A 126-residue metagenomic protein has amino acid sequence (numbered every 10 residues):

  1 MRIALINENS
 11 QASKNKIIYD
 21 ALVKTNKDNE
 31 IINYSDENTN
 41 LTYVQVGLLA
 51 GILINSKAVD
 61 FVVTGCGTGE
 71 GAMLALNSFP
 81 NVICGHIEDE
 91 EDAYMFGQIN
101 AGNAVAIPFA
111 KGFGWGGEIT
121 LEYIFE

Functional and structural regions predicted by a protein language model:
R2-A4, D60-T64, I83-G85, G102-A106: Structural motif
A4-I17, Y94-E126: C-terminal binding/interaction regions
K14-N29: A short, Lys/Arg-enriched amphipathic alpha-helix followed by its capping loop at the start of a domain
D28-L41: A short beta-strand-loop structural module common to alpha/beta enzyme folds
I32-Y34, V62-C66: Short, conserved beta-strand edge motifs with alternating hydrophobic and charged residues
D36, I87-A93, F109-K111: Short, acidic/turn-prone active-site loops that include or flank metal/cofactor- and phosphate-binding residues
V46-T64: Short, structured active-site "lid" loops
G71-C84, D89: Short Gly/Thr/Asp-enriched flexible loops that form oxyanion-binding sites at enzyme active sites
